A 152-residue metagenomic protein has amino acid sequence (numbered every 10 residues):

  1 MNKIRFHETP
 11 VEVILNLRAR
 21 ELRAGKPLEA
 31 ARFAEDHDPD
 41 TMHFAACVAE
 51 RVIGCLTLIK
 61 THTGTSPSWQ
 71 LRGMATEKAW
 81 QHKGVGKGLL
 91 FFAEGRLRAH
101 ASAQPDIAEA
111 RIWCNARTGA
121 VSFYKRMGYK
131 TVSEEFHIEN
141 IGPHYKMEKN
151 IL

Functional and structural regions predicted by a protein language model:
N2-I14: A short beta-loop-alpha structural element at the N-terminal edge of CoA-dependent acyl/N-acetyltransferase catalytic
R18-A49: Active-site rim helix/loop that mediates acceptor-substrate recognition in acyltransferases
D38-D40, T65, I138-P143: Short acidic/glycine-enriched loop/turn segments that link adjacent beta-strands
A45, R51-T61, P67-A75: Conserved beta-strand in the GNAT
T76, H82-G95: Conserved acetyl-CoA-binding loop-helix of GNAT-fold acetyltransferases
L89, A120-F123: Conserved short alpha-helix immediately C-terminal to the canonical SAM/SAH-binding motif I of Rossmann-like
L90, L97-R117: Conserved GNAT acetyl-CoA-binding A-motif
W113-N115, K125, K130-K146: Conserved catalytic-core motifs of GNAT/GCN5-like acyltransferases
